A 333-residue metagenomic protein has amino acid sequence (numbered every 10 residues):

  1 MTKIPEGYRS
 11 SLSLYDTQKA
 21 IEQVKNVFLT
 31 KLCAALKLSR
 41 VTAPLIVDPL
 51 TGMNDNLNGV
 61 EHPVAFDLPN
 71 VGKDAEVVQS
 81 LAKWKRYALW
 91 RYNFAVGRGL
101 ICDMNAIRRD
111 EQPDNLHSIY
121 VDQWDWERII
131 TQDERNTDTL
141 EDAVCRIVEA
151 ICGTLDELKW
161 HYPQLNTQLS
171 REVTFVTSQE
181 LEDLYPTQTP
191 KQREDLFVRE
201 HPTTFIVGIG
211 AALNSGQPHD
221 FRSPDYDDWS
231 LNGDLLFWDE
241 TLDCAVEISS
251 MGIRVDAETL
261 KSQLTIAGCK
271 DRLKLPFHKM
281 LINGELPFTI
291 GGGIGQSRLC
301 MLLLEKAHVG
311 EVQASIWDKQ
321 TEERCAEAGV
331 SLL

Functional and structural regions predicted by a protein language model:
M1-H117, D125-I129: Class II aminoacyl-tRNA synthetase-like tRNA-binding/catalytic domains
D16-K19, Q23, V27, R135-D142 (+4 more regions): Generic recognition of stable, solvent-exposed alpha-helical segments in well-folded globular domains
L32-R40, I147-L158, A307: A generic secondary-structure signal for well-formed alpha-helical elements
D48-N54, Q168-V176, D318: N-terminal pre-domains immediately preceding structured catalytic cores
F66-L68, W90-V96, L116-S118, N166 (+4 more regions): A general structural signal for short secondary-structure junctions and capping/turn motifs
C102-Q188, Q192: Extended, charged alpha-beta segments that form solvent-exposed binding/catalytic grooves in nucleic-acid-handling
I107, S178-L333: A translation/RNA-centric and nucleic-acid-associated enzymatic feature enriched in Class II aminoacyl-tRNA synthetases
